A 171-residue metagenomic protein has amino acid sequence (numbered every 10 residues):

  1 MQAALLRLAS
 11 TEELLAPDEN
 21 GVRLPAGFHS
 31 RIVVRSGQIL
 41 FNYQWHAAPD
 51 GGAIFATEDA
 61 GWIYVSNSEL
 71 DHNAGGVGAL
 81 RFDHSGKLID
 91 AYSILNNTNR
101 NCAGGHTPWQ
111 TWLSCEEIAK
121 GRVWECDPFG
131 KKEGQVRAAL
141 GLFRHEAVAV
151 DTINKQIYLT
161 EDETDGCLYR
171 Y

Functional and structural regions predicted by a protein language model:
M1-Y171: Sequence/structural signature of beta-propeller domains
